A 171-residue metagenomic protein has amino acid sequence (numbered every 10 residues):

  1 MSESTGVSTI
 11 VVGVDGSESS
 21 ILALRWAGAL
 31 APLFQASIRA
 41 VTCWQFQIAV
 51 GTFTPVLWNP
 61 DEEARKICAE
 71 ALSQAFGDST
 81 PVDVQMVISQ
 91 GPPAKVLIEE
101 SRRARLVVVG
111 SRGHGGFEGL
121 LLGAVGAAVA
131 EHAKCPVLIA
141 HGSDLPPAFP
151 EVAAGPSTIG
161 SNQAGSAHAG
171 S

Functional and structural regions predicted by a protein language model:
S2-T54, P146, P156, S161-S171: Small/aliphatic-rich secondary-structure junction motif
A23, V50-F53, V96-E99, L120 (+1 more regions): Short, well-ordered secondary-structure micro-motifs
V56-I67: A short acidic, glycine-rich active-site loop that binds or catalyzes chemistry on phosphate/adenosine moieties
C68-F76: A conserved short alpha-helical segment within the catalytic HATPase_c
G77-Q85: A short helix-to-beta-strand connector/capping loop
I88-K95: Charged docking surfaces used in two-component/phosphorelay signaling
R103-F149, S157: Gly/Ser-rich helix-loop-strand patches that form or flank binding pockets for ribonucleotide-derived cofactors
